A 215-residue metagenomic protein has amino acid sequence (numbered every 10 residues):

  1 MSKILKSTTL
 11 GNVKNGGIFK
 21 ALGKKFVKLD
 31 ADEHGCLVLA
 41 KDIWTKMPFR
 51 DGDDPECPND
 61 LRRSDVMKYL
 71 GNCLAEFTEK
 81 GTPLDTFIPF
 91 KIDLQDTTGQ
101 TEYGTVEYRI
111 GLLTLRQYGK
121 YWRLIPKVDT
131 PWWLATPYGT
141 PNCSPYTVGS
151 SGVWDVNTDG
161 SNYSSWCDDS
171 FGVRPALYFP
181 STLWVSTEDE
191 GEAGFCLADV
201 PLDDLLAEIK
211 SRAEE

Functional and structural regions predicted by a protein language model:
M1-L205: Collagenous Gly-X-Y triple-helix signature in extracellular proteins
L206, K210-E214: Residue-level detector of alpha-helical secondary structure
